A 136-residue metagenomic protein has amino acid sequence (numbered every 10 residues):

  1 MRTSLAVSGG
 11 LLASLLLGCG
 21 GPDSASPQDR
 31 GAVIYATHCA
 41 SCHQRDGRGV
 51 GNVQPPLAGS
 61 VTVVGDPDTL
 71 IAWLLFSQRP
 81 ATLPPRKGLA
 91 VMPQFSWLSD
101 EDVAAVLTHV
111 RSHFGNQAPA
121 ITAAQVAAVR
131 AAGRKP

Functional and structural regions predicted by a protein language model:
M1-G18: Sec-dependent bacterial lipoprotein signal peptides
R2, C42-Q44, A81, D100: A short, ordered amphipathic alpha-helix with a cationic face
L17, T37-A40, T108: Core alpha-helical elements of the protein kinase catalytic domain, predominantly the helix directly N-terminal
C19-D23: Bacterial signal peptide processing site
A25-V50, V63-F76: Sequence/structural segment immediately N-terminal to covalent heme-attachment motifs in c-type and related
G51-A58, R79-G133: Axial heme c-ligation environment in periplasmic c-type cytochrome domains
